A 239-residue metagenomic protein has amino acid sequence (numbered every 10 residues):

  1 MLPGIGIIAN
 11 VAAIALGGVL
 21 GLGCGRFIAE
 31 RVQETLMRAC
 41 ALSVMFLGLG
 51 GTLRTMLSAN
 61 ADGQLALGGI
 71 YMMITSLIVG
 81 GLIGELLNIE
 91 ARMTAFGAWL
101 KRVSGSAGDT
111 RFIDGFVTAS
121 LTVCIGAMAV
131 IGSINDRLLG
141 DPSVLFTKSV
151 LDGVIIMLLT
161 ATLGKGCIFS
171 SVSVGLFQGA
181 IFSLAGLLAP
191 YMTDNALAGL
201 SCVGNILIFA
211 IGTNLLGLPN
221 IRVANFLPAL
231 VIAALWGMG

Functional and structural regions predicted by a protein language model:
M1, E30-R31, L87-G115: Intrinsically disordered, low-complexity non-transmembrane regions of multi-pass membrane transporters
L2-L16, G68-T75, R137-S149, M192-I206: Structural signature of hydrophobic alpha-helical transmembrane segments
A9-G17, G21, G25, A41-L42 (+15 more regions): Alpha-helical transmembrane segments in multi-pass membrane proteins
V32-L42, G97-W99, I168-F177, A224-A229: Cytoplasmic-side transmembrane-helix entry/capping segments in multi-pass membrane proteins
C40-M56: A generic, lipid-embedded transmembrane alpha helix
R54-L67, I131-D136, G186-D194: Membrane-interface helix termini and inter-helical loops of multi-pass transporters
K101, T110-L187: Helix-loop-helix junctions within the multi-pass membrane cores of secondary transporters/permeases
G212-V231: Interfacial loop-to-transmembrane junctions
